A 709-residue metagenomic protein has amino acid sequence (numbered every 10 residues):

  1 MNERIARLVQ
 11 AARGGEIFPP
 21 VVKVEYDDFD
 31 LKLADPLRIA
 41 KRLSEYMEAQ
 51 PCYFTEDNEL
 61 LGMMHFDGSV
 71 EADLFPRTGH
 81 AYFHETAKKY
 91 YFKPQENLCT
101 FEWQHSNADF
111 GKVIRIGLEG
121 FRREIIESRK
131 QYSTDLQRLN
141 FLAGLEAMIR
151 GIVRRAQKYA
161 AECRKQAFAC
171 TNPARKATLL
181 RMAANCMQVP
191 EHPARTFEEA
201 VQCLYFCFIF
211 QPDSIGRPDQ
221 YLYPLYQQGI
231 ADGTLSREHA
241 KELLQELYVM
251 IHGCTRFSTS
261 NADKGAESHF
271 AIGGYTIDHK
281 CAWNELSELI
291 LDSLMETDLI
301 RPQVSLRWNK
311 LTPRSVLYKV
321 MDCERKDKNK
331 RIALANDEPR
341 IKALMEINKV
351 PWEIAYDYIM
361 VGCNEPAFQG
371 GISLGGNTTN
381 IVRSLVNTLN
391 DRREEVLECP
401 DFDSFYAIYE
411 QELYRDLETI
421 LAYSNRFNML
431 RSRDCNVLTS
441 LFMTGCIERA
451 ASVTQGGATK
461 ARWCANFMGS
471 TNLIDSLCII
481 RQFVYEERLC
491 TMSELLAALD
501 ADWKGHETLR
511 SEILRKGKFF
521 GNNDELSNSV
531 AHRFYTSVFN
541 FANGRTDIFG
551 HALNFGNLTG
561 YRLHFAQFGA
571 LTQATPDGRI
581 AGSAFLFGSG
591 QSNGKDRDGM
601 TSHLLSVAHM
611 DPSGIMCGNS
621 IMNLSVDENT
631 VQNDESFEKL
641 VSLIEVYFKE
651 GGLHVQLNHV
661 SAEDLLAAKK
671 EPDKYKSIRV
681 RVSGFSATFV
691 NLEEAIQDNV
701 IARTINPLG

Functional and structural regions predicted by a protein language model:
M1-L142, A174, T178-N185, H192-G709: Conserved catalytic cores of very large enzyme subunits
A143-R154: Extended non-globular scaffold/tether segments
A167-A174: A conserved hydrophobic secondary-structure block that centers on an alpha-helix together with its immediately flanking
